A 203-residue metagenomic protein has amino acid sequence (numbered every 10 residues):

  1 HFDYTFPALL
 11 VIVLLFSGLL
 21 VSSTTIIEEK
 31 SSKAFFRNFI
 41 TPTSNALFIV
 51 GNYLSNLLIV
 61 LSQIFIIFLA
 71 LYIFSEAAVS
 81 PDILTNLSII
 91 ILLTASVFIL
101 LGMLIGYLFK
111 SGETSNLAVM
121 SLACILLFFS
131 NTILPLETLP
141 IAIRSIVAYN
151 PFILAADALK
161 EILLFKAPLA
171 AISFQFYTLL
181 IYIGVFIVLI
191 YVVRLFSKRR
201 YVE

Functional and structural regions predicted by a protein language model:
H1-F36, I40-F65, L69-L71, S75-L84 (+2 more regions): Transmembrane helix-boundary elements of multi-pass transport/secretion proteins, especially ABC-type permease modules
I12-S17, E28, V60, I64 (+4 more regions): Transmembrane alpha-helical core positions of polytopic small-molecule transporters
E28, L71-Y72, M103, Y107 (+6 more regions): Transmembrane helix-loop junction
Q63, I67, L71, G106 (+2 more regions): Juxtamembrane/transmembrane-helix interface segments of polytopic membrane transporters
I83-S88, I141-A142: The feature captures the transmembrane alpha-helix scaffold of multi-pass secondary transporters
N86-G112, L127-S130, I181-L189: Hydrophobic alpha-helical transmembrane segments of polytopic membrane proteins
F109-Y149: Transmembrane helix segments
L134-Y177: Short hydrophobic, aromatic-rich alpha-helical segments embedded in or entering the lipid bilayer of multi-pass
